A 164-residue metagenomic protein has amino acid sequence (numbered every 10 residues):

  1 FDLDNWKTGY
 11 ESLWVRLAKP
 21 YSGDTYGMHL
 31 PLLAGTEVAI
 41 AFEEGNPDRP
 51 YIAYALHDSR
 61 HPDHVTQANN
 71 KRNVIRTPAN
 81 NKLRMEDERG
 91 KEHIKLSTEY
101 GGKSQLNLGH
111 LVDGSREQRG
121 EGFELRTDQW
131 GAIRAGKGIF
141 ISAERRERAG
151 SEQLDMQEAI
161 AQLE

Functional and structural regions predicted by a protein language model:
F1-E164: Structural signature for extended repeat/solenoid scaffolds and their inter-repeat hinge/linker regions, spanning
